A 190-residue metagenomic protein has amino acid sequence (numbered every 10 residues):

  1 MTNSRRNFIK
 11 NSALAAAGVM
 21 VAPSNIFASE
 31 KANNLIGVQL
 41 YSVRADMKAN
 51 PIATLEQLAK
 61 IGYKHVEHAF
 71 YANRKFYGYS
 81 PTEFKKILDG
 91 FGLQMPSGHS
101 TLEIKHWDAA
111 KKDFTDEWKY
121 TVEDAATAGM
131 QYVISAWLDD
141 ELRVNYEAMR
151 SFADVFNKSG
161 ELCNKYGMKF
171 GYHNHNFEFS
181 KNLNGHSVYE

Functional and structural regions predicted by a protein language model:
M1-A16: N-terminal secretory signal peptides and thylakoid transit peptides that target proteins across membranes
A13-L14, M20, W107-E190: Active-site acidic/histidine proton-transfer and metal-coordination neighborhood in alpha/beta enzyme cores
M20-A22, Y41, P96: Hydrophobic alpha-helical segments of integral membrane proteins
S24-A53, Q57: C-terminal segment of N-terminal export signals and the immediately downstream linker at the start of the mature
K31, L55-K60, Y77-S97, E117-G129 (+1 more regions): Acidic (Asp/Glu)-rich catalytic clusters
N34-Q39, V66-H68, M95-S100, V133-S135 (+1 more regions): Hydrophobic faces of well-ordered beta-strands that scaffold small-molecule active sites in alpha/beta enzyme cores
G37-A49, T101-T115, N145: Active-site mouth loops of central-metabolism enzymes
Y41-V43, A69-N73, S100-E103, L138-D140 (+1 more regions): Active-site beta-loop-alpha junctions enriched in small/polar residues
